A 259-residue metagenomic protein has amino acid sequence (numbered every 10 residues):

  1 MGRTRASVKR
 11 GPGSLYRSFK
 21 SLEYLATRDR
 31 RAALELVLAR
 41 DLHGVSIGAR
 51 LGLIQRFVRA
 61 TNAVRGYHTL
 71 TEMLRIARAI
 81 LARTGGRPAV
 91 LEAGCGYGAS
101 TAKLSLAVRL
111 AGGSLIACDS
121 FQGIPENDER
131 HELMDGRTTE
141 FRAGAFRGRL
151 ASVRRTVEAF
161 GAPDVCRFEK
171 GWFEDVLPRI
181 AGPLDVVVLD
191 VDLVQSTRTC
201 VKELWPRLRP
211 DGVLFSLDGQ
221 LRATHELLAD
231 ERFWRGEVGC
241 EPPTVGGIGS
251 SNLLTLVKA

Functional and structural regions predicted by a protein language model:
G2-A259: A short alpha-helical cap/connector motif
